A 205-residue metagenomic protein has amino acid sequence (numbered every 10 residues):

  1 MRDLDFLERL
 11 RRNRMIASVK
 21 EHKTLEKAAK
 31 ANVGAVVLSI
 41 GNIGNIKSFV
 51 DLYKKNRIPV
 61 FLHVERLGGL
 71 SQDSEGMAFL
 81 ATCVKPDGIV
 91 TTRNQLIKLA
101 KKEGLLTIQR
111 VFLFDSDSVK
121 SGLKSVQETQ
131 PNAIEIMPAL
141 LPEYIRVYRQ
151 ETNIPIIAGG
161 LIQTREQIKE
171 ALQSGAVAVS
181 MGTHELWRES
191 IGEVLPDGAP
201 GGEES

Functional and structural regions predicted by a protein language model:
M1-V60, G68-L70, K85-P86: Conserved N-terminal beta1-alpha1 strand-loop-helix module at the mouth
I16-S18, V37, V90, E135 (+1 more regions): Structural motif
A28, R93, A171: Conserved, mostly hydrophobic/aromatic
A31-G34, L52-K54, Q150-T152, L172-V177: Short, solvent-exposed amphipathic alpha-helical segments in soluble enzyme and RNA/protein-processing domains
L38-I40, P138-L141, L161-I168, L172-G192: Glycine-rich phosphate-binding active-site loops on the catalytic face of alpha/beta enzymes
K55-L67, Q72-P142, Q150-Q167, T183: Conserved anion-binding
P196-S205: Extended, intrinsically disordered, low-complexity segments
